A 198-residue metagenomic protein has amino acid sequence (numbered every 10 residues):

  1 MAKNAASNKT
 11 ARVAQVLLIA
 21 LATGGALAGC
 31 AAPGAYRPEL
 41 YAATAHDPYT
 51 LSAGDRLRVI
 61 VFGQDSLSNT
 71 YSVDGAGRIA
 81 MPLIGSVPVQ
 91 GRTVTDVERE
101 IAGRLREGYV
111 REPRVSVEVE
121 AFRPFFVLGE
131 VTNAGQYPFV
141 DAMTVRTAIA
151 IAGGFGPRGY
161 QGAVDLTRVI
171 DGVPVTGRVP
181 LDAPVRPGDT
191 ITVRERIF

Functional and structural regions predicted by a protein language model:
A2-A6, L17-L18, G29-F198: Ser/Thr/Pro/Gly-biased, low-complexity, turn-/loop-rich segments that often occur immediately after N-terminal
N8-A26: Sec-dependent N-terminal signal peptides
